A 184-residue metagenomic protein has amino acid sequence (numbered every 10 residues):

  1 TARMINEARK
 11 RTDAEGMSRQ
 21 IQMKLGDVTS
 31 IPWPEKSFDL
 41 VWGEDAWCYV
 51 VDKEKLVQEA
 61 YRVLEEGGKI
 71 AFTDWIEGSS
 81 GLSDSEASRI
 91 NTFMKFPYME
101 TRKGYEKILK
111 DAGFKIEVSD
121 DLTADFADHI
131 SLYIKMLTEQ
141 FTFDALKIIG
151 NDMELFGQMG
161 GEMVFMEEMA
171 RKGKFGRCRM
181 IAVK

Functional and structural regions predicted by a protein language model:
T1-S30: Class I SAM-dependent methyltransferase SAM/SAH-binding core
T29-V41: A short acidic, Gly/Pro-enriched loop at the edge of an enzyme's catalytic core that lines a small-molecule cofactor
D39-D52: A short SAM/SAH-binding and catalytic strip from SAM-dependent methyltransferases
E54-K69: A short glycine-rich, Lys/Arg-flanked "PGG" loop and its adjoining helix->strand segment in the class I
W75-F96, L109: Short, glycine-/aromatic-enriched active-site segment of Class I SAM-dependent methyltransferases
P97-S119: Short alpha-helix
A112, I134-E139, K174-K184: Core SAM-dependent methyltransferase catalytic element
T123-G173: C-terminal helical/coil "lid" or tail adjacent to the Rossmann-like core of SAM-dependent
